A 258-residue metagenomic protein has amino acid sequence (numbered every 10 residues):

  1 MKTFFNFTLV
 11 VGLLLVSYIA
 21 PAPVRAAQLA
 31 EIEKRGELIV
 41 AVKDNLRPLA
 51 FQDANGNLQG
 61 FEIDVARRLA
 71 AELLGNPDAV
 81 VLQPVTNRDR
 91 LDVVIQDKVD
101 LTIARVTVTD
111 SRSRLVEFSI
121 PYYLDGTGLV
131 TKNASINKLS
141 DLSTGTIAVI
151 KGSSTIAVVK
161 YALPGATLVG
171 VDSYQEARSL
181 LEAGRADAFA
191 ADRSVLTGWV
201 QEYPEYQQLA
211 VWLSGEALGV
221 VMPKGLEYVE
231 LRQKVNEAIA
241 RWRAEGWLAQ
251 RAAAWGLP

Functional and structural regions predicted by a protein language model:
E37-F61: Short glycine-rich His-centered loop
L38-I39, G75-D78, Q96-A104, T146 (+3 more regions): Alpha-to-beta junction loops
V42-L46, Q83-R88, D97-T109, K132 (+4 more regions): Beta->alpha turn/N-cap motifs
D44, Y123-N133, E176, R193 (+2 more regions): Periplasmic-binding protein-like
D64-L73, G145-T146, K151-S154, T197 (+1 more regions): Extended ligand-binding regions for polar small-molecule ligands
R67, A71, G75, A79-D141 (+1 more regions): Acidic, polar ligand-binding/catalytic clefts
P77-T86, V149, A166-S173: Short beta-strand-to-loop elements that line the ligand-binding cleft of bilobed periplasmic-binding protein-like
V158-V171, P204, Q208-A210, I239-P258: Ligand-binding clefts/hinges and TM-proximal coupling segments of bilobed small-molecule sensing domains
